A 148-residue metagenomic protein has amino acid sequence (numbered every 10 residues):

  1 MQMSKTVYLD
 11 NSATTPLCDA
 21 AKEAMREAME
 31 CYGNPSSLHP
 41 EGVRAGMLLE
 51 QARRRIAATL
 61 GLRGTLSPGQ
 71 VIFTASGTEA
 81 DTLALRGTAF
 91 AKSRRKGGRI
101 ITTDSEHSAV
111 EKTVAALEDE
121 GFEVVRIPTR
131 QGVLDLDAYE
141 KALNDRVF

Functional and structural regions predicted by a protein language model:
M1-F148: Pyridoxal 5′-phosphate
